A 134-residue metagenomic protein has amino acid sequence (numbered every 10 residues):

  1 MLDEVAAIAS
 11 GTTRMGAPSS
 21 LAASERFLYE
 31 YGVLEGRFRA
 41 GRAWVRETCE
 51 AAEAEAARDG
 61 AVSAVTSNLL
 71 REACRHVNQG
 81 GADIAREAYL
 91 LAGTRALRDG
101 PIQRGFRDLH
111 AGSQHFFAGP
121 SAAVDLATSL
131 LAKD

Functional and structural regions predicted by a protein language model:
M1-A54: Extended amphipathic alpha-helical segments enriched in small hydrophobics
L2, S24, S63, A82 (+2 more regions): Alpha-helix initiation and N-capping motif
D3, E25, G32-R39, R71 (+3 more regions): Generic structural signal for well-ordered, non-transmembrane alpha-helical segments in soluble/cytosolic regions
I8, G80, E87: Short alpha-helical functional segments enriched in proximate histidine and acidic residues
T12-S19, A23, F27-E30, E55-D59 (+3 more regions): Hydrophobic/basic alpha-helical segments enriched in Actinobacteria
R39-E72, Y89-A92, A96-L97: C-terminal helix-coil-helix/basic helical segment that borders enzyme active sites and/or dimer interfaces and provides
D83-L90, P120-V124: Short segments within alpha-helical structural elements
T94-D134: Glycine-rich phosphate/cofactor-binding loops in nucleotide/flavin-utilizing enzymes
